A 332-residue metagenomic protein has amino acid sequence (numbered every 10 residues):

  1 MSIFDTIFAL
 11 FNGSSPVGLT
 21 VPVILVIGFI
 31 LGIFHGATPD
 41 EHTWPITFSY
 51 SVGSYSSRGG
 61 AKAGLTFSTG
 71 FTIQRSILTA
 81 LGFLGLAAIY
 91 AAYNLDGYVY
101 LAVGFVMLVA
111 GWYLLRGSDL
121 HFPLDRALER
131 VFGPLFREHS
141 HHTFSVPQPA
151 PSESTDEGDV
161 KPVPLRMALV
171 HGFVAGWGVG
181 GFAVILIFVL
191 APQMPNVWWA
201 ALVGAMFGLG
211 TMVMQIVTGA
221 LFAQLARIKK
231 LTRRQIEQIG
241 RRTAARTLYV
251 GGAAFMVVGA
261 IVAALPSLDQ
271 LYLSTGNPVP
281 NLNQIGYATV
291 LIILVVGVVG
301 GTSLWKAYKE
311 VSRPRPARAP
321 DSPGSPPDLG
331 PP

Functional and structural regions predicted by a protein language model:
M1-T38, A61-L65, E138-H139, T143 (+3 more regions): Small-residue-enriched transmembrane helix starts and helix-helix packing motifs in multi-pass inner-membrane proteins
N12-A91, I185-A200: Juxtamembrane transmembrane-helix termini in multi-pass membrane transport proteins
D40, T69, L108, L209 (+1 more regions): Divalent metal-coordination and catalytic microenvironments
S57-P147: Membrane helix-loop-helix hairpins that form the core translocation module of multi-pass transporters
I77-G85, V179-L190, L221-L225, A260-T275: Membrane-helix interface motif
Y90-L108, L190-A205, D269-V296: Hydrophobic alpha-helical transmembrane segments and immediately flanking/interface helices in integral membrane
F105-T143, I216-V217, A253-L271, G297-Y308: Transmembrane helix exit motif
W198, I228, E237-P332: C-terminal regulatory/interaction regions
